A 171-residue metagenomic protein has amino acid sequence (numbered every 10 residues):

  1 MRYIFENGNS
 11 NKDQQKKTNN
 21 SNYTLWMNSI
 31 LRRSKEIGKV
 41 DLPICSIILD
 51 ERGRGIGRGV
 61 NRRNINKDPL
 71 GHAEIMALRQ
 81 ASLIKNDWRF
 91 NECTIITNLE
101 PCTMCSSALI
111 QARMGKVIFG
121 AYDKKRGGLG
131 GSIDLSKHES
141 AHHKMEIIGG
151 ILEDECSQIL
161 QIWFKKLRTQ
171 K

Functional and structural regions predicted by a protein language model:
M1-D41, G55, P101, S107-K171: Zinc-dependent deaminase
N22, I84-K85: Juxtadomain coupling helices with adjacent low-complexity linkers
I44-G53: Short beta-strand scaffold segments in enzyme catalytic cores
I56-R63: Short beta->alpha transition motifs characteristic of CBS
G57, E74-L83: Glycine/small-residue-rich phosphate/adenosyl-binding loop
R63, T97, A121: Residues that line or immediately flank small-molecule/substrate-binding pockets and catalytic motifs
I65-M76: A short, polar/charged loop-to-alpha-helix boundary motif
D87-L99: Immediate flanking context of iron-sulfur cluster ligation sites
